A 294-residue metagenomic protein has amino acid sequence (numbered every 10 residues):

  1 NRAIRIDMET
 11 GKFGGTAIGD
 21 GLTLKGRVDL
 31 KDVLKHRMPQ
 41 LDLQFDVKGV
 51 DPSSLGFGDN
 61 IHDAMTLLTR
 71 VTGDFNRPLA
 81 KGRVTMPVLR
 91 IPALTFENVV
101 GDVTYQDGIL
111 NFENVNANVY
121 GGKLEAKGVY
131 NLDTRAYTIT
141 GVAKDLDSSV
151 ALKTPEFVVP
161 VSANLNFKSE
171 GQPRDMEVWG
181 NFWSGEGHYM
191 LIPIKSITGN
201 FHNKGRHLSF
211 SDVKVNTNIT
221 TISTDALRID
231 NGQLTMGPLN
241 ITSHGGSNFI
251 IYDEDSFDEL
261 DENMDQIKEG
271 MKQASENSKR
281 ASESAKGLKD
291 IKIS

Functional and structural regions predicted by a protein language model:
N1-S211, N216-S294: Membrane-proximal interfacial segments on either side of biological membranes
